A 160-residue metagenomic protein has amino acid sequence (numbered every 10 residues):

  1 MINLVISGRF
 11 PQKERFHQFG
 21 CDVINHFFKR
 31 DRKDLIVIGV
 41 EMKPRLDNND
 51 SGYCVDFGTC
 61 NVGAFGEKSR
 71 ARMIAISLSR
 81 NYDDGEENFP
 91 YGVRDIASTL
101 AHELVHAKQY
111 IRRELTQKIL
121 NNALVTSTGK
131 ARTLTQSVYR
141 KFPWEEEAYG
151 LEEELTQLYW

Functional and structural regions predicted by a protein language model:
I2-R72: Auxiliary, metal-adjacent structural segments of Zn-dependent hydrolase domains
F19-G20, G92, I96, W144: Stable alpha-helical elements in mature extracytoplasmic
D50-R94, A107-I111: Active-site scaffold of zinc-dependent metalloenzymes
R94, A107, E114, T126-S127 (+1 more regions): Amphipathic protein-protein interaction modules
D95-E103: Short alpha-helical catalytic segment bearing the HExxH-like zincin motif of zinc-dependent metalloproteases
E103-L120: Catalytic Zn2+-binding segment of zinc metalloproteases
Q117-W160: Metalloprotease/metallohydrolase-associated module, dominated by Zn2+-dependent proteases
